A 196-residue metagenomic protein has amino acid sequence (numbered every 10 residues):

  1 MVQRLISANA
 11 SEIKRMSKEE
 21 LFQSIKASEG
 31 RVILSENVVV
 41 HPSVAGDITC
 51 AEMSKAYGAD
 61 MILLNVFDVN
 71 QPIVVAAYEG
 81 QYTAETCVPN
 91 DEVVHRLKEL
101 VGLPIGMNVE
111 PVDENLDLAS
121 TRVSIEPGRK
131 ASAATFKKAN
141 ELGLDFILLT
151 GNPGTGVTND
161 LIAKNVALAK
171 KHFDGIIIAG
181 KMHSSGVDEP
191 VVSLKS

Functional and structural regions predicted by a protein language model:
A10-K26, V44, N70-E99, L116 (+2 more regions): Active-site-adjacent beta->alpha loops and helix N-cap segments on the catalytic face of soluble alpha/beta enzymes
E12, L63-V66, P127-A131, D145-L161 (+1 more regions): Catalytic beta/alpha-barrel core
E19-L21, T49-C50, D91-L97, P127-L142 (+2 more regions): Short, charged beta->alpha transition segments
R31-N37, I62-L64, L103-V109, I147-L149 (+1 more regions): Hydrophobic faces of well-ordered beta-strands that scaffold small-molecule active sites in alpha/beta enzyme cores
V32-T49, P111-A134, I178-K195: Active-site mouth loops of central-metabolism enzymes
A51-D68, A139-I147: Catalytic domains of carbohydrate-active enzymes, especially glycoside hydrolases
G58-D60, G102, L142-D145, H172-G175 (+1 more regions): Glycine-enriched alpha-helix->loop->beta-strand junction motifs that scaffold or abut catalytic
H95-N108, V112-L144, L149-T150: Extended substrate/RNA-proximal surfaces in nucleic-acid metabolism proteins
